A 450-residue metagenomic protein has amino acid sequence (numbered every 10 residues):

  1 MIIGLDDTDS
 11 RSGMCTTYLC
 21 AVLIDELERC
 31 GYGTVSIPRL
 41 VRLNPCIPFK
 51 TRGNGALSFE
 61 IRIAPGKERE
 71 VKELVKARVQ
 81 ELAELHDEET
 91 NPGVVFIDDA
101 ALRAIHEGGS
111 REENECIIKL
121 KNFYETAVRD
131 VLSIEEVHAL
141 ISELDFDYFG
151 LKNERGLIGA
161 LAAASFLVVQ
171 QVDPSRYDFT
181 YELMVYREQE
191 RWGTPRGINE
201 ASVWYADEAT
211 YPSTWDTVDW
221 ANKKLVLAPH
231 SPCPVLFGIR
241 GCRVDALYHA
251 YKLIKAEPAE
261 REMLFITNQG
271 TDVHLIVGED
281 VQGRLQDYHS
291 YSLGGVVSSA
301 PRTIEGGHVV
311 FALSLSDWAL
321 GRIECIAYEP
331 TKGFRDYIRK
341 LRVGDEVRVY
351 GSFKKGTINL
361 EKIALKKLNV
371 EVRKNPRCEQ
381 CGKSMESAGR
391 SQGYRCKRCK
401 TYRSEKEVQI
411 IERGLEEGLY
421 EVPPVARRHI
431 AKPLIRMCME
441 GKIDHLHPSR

Functional and structural regions predicted by a protein language model:
R62, V71, V75-R284: Long, hydrophobic alpha/beta structural blocks
H249-G307, Y337, A364-K366, V370-V372: OB-fold nucleic-acid-binding modules
S299-T303, E346, Y350-T357: Short, charged beta-turn/beta-strand-edge "cap" motif at the junction between a beta-strand and an adjacent loop
A300-T331: OB-fold (S1/OB) nucleic-acid-binding surfaces
K332-V349: Short nucleic-acid-contacting surface segments enriched for D/E, G, S/T with interspersed K/R
S352-R377: OB-fold/S1-family single-stranded nucleic acid-binding modules
C378-C381, C396-C399: Short cysteine-rich clusters marking metal-coordination/redox-active sites
E407-R450: Long, charge-rich boundary regions
